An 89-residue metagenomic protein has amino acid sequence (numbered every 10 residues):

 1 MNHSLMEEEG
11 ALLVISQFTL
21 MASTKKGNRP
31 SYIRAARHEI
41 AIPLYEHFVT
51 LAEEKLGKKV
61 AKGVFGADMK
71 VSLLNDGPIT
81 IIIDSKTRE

Functional and structural regions predicted by a protein language model:
M1-E9, A22-R34, H38-L51, K55: Compact, glycine-rich, soluble single-domain proteins
M1-L12, A61-L74: Glycine/charge-rich, flexible interdomain linkers and switch-proximal surface loops that mediate coupling
A11-V14, T80: Structural motif
K25-N28, L73, I81: Short, well-ordered secondary-structure micro-motifs
Y32, D68-V71, I82: Basic, gly/Ser/Thr/Pro-rich low-complexity segments located predominantly at protein N termini
K58: Nucleotide and nucleotide-moiety/phosphate-recognizing core
D76-E89: Short, low-complexity, polybasic intrinsically disordered segments
